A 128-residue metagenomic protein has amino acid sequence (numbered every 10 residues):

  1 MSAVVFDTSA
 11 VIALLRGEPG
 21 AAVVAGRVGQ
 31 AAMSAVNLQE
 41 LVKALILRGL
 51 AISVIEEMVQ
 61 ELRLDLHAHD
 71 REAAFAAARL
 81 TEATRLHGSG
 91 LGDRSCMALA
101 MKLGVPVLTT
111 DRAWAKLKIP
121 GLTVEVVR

Functional and structural regions predicted by a protein language model:
M1-M33, L45-E57: Short, well-structured N-terminal submotif of metal-dependent ribonuclease cores
S2, M97, M101-R128: Acidic, PIN/NYN-like endoribonuclease modules and their adjacent C-terminal/linker elements
V4, Q30-A32, L62-H67, P106: Short loop->beta-strand "edge-of-pocket" segments that line small-molecule binding or catalytic clefts across diverse
A10-V11, N37, A73, S95-C96 (+1 more regions): Alpha-helix capping/helix-boundary segments
R48-I52, T84-R85, V124-R128: Short, hinge-like loop/turn segments at secondary-structure boundaries
H67-L108: Active-site neighborhoods of divalent-metal-dependent phosphate/nucleic-acid chemistry enzymes
